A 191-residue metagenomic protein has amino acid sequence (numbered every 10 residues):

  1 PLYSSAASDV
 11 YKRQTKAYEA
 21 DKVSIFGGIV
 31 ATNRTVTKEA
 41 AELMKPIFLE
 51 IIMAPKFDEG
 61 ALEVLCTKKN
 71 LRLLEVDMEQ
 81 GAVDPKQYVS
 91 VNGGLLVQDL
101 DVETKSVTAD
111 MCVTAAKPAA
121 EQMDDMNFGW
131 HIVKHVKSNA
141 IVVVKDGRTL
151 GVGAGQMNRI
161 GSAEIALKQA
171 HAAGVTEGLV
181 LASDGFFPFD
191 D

Functional and structural regions predicted by a protein language model:
P1-A7, Y11: Single conserved hydrophobic/aromatic residue that forms the stacking wall/gate of nucleotide- or nucleobase-binding
S5, A140-G147: Short beta-strand scaffold segments in enzyme catalytic cores
Y18-K22, G27-T35, G178-D191: A structural-propensity feature for long, helix-poor, extended segments
K22-K86: Phosphate/diphosphate-binding loops
L74-M123: Long, charged amphipathic helices and adjacent flexible linkers at domain junctions
K117-V136: Short, basic/aromatic recognition patches
Q156, S162-D191: Generic long, charged, amphipathic alpha-helical segments
